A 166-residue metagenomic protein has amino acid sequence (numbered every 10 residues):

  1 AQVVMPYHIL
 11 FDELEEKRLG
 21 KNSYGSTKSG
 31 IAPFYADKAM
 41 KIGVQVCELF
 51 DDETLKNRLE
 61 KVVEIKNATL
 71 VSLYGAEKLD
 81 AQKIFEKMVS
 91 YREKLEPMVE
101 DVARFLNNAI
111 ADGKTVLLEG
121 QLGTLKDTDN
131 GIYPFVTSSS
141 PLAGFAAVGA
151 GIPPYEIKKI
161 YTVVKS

Functional and structural regions predicted by a protein language model:
A1-S166: Non-transmembrane, aqueous-exposed alpha-helical and coiled segments at domain scale
